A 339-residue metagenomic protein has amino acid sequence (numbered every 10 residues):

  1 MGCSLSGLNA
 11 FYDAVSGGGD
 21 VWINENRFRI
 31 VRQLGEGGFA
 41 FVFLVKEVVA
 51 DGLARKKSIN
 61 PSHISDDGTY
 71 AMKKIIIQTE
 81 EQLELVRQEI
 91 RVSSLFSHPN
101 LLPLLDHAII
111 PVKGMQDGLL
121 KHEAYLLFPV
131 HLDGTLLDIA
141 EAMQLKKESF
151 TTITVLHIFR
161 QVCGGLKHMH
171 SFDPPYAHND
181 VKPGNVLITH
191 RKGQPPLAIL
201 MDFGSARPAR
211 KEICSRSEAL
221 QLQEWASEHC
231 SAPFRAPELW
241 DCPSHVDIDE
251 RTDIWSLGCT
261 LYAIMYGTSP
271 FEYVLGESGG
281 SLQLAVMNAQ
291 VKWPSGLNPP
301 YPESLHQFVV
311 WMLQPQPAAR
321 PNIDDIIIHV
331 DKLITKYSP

Functional and structural regions predicted by a protein language model:
M1-I23, V31: Juxta-kinase regulatory segment immediately upstream of eukaryotic protein kinase catalytic domains
V31-G38, V42: Protein kinase glycine-rich loop
P103-H122: Short beta-strand micro-motifs within the conserved protein kinase catalytic domain, predominantly in the N-lobe
G118-T135: Conserved short submotifs of the Hanks-type protein kinase catalytic core that shape the nucleotide-binding pocket
H170-H190: Catalytic-loop of the protein kinase fold
G184-C230: Activation segment/activation loop of eukaryotic-type protein kinase catalytic domains
